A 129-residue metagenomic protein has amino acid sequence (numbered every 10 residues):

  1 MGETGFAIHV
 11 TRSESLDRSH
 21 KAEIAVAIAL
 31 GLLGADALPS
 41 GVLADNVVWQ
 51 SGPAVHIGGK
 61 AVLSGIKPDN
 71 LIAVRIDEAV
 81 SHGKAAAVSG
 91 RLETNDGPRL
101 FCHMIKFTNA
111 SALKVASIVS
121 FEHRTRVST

Functional and structural regions predicted by a protein language model:
M1-L33, D45, T129: Short, low-complexity N-terminal intrinsically disordered segments enriched in polar/charged residues
M1-S13, S64-T129: A beta-strand edge to alpha-helix "cap/lid" segment located at domain peripheries
A25, G31, V47, A86-G90 (+1 more regions): Small-side-chain structural scaffolding
A27-G31, G41-L43, I105-F107, L113: Broad hydrophobic/π-residue packing in well-ordered secondary structure
A35-H82: A solvent-exposed, acidic/Ser-Thr-rich amphipathic alpha-helical stretch
